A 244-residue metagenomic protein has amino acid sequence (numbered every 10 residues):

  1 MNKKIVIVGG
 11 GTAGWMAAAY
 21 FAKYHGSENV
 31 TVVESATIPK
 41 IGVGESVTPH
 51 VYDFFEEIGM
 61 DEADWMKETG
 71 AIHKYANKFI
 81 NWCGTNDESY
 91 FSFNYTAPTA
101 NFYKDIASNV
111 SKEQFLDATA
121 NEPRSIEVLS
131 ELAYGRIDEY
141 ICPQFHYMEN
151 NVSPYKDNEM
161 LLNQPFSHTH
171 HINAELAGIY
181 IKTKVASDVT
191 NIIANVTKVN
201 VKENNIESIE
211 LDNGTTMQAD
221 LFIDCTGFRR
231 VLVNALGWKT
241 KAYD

Functional and structural regions predicted by a protein language model:
M1-G11: Beta1/beta-strand and adjacent pyrophosphate-binding region of the FAD-binding site in flavoprotein oxidoreductases
I5, A17-E28, F54: A short, Lys/Arg-enriched amphipathic alpha-helix followed by its capping loop at the start of a domain
G14: N-terminal Rossmann-fold NAD(P) dinucleotide-binding loop
A22-V43: Glycine-rich FAD pyrophosphate-binding loop
V30-S35, D157-F166: A short, surface-exposed helix-loop junction/capping segment
V43-Y147: Dinucleotide-binding Rossmann-like beta1-alpha1 core, especially the glycine-rich loop that anchors the ADP
M160-D244: Predominantly flavin-linked oxidoreductase catalytic cores and closely associated redox partners
